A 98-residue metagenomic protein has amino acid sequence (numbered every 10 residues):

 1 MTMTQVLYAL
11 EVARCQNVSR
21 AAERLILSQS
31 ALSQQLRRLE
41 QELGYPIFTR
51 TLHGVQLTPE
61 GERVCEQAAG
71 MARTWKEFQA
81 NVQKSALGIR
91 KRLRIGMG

Functional and structural regions predicted by a protein language model:
V6-A13, T58, C65: Hydrophobic residues on short alpha-helical segments
L10, E42-L43, V64-A86: Alpha-helical linker/hinge and terminal dimerization helices associated with HTH transcriptional regulators
V12-S28: Short helix-boundary/capping micro-motifs
C15, R24, R37-P46: Residue cluster at the C-terminal edge of the helix-turn-helix DNA-binding motif
E40-L57, Q79: A short LG(V/I)-centered, amphipathic sequence patch enriched for acidic residue(s) preceding the LG motif
H53, Q83-G98: Interdomain hinge and pocket-entrance segments immediately C-terminal to HTH DNA-binding domains
